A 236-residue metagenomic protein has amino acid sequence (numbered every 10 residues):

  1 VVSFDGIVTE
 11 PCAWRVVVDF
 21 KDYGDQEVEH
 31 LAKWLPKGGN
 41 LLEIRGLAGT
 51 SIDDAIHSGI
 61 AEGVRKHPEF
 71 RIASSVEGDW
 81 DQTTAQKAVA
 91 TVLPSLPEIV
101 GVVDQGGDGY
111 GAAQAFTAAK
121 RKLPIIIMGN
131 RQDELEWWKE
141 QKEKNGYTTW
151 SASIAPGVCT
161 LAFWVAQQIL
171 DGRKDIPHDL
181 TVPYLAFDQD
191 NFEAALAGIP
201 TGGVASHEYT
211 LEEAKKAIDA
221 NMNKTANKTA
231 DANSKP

Functional and structural regions predicted by a protein language model:
V1, I7-E10, L47-S51, G78-Q82 (+3 more regions): Solvent-exposed loop/turn segments at secondary-structure junctions within structured extracellular/periplasmic domains
V1-D22, Q26, K33, N40 (+1 more regions): Flexible loop/hinge segments that line or gate small-molecule binding clefts
V1-F4, L42-E43, A73-V76, L96-G106 (+2 more regions): Periplasmic-binding protein-like
F4-I7, H30-G38, G63-H67, A88-S95 (+6 more regions): Structured segments of extracytoplasmic/periplasmic soluble domains in secreted or envelope-associated proteins
Y23, E27, I52, I56 (+9 more regions): Stable alpha-helical elements in mature extracytoplasmic
D25-F70, S74-S75, A166, R173-G198: An alpha-beta-alpha
I60, G78-W138: Hydrophobic alpha-helical
G63, I154, F163-P236: Hinge/cleft segment of the Venus flytrap/periplasmic-binding protein
